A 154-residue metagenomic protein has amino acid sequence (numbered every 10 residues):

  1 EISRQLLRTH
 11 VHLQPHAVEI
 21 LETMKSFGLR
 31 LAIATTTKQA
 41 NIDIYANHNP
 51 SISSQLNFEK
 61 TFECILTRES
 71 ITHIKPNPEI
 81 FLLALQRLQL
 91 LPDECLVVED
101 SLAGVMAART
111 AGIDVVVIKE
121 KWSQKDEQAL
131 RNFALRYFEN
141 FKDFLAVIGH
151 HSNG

Functional and structural regions predicted by a protein language model:
E1-E22, F27: Metal-dependent phosphoesterase signature
L13, A34, H73: Residue-level marker of regulatory loop/turn positions in helix-turn-helix DNA-binding domains and in histidine
V18, E22, K38-G154: Asp-based, Mg2+/Mn2+-dependent phosphohydrolase catalytic module
G28-L29, I113: A short helix->loop->beta-strand "cap" motif at the edges of active sites that frequently abuts
L29-L31, T35: A structural preference for short, pocket-lining loop segments at secondary-structure junctions
